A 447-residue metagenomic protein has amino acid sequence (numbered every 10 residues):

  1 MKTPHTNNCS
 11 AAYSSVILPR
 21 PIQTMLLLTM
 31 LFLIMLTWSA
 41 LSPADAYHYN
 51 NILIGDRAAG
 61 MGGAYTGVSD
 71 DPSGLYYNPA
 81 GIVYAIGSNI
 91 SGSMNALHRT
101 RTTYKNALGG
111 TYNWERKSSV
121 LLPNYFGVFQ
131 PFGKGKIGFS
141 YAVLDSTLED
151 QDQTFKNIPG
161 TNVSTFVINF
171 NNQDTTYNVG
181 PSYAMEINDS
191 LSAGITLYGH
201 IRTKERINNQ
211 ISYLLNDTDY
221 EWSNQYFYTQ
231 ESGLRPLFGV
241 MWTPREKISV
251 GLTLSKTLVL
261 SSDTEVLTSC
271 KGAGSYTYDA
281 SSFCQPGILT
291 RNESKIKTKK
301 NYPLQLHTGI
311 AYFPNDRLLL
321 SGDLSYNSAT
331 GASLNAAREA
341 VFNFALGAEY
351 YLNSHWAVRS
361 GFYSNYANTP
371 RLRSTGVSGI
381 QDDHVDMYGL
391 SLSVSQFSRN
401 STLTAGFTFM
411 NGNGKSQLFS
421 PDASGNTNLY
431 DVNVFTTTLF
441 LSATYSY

Functional and structural regions predicted by a protein language model:
M1-Q23: N-terminal secretory signal peptides that target proteins for export/translocation
N8, A12-Y13, T37-A40, L319: Intrinsically disordered, low-complexity segments
R20, P43-A46: Sec-dependent signal peptide cleavage junction
T24-S39: Bacterial N-terminal signal peptides
D45-A59, L121-Y125, F129-Y447: Outer-membrane beta-barrel porins/channels
D56-G74: N-terminal targeting signals for Sec/Tat export/insertion, comprising classic cleavable signal peptides
S69-Y77, V83-Q153: Outer-membrane beta-barrel translocator/receptor signature
